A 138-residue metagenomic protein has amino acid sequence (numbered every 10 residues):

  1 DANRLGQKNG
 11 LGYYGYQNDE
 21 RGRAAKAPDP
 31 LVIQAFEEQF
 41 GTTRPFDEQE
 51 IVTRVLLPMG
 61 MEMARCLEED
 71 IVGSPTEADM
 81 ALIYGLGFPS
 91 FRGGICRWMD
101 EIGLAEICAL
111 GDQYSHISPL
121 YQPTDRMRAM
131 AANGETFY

Functional and structural regions predicted by a protein language model:
D1-Y138: N-terminal glycine-rich phosphate-binding loop for ADP-containing cofactors
